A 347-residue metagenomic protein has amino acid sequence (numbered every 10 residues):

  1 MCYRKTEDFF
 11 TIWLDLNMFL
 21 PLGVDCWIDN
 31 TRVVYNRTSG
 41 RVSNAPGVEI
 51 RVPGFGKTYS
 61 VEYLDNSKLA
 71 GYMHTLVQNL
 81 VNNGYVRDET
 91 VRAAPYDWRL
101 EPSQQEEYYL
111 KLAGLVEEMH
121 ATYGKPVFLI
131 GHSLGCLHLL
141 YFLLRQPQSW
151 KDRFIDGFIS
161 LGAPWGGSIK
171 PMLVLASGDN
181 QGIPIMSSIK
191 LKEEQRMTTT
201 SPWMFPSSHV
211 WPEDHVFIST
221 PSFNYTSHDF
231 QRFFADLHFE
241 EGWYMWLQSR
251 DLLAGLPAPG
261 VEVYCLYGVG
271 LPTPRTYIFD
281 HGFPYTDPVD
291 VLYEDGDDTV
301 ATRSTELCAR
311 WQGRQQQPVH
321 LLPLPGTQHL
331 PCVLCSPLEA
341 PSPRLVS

Functional and structural regions predicted by a protein language model:
M1-I130, L134-M197, M204-F205, W211-T220 (+4 more regions): N-terminal non-catalytic accessory region
Y59, Y63, P95, R232 (+3 more regions): A near-ubiquitous, low-amplitude feature marking generic local secondary-structure context
L143-L144, S188-K190, W246-D251, F283-Y285: Sparse, context-dependent recognition of short Cys/His-centered cofactor- or disulfide-binding micro-motifs
T198-G282: Glycine-rich, aromatic-lined ligand/substrate-binding cores of catalytic and carbohydrate-binding domains
H281-T286, D298: Short, His- and charge-rich active-site/binding loops that engage polyanionic ligands
